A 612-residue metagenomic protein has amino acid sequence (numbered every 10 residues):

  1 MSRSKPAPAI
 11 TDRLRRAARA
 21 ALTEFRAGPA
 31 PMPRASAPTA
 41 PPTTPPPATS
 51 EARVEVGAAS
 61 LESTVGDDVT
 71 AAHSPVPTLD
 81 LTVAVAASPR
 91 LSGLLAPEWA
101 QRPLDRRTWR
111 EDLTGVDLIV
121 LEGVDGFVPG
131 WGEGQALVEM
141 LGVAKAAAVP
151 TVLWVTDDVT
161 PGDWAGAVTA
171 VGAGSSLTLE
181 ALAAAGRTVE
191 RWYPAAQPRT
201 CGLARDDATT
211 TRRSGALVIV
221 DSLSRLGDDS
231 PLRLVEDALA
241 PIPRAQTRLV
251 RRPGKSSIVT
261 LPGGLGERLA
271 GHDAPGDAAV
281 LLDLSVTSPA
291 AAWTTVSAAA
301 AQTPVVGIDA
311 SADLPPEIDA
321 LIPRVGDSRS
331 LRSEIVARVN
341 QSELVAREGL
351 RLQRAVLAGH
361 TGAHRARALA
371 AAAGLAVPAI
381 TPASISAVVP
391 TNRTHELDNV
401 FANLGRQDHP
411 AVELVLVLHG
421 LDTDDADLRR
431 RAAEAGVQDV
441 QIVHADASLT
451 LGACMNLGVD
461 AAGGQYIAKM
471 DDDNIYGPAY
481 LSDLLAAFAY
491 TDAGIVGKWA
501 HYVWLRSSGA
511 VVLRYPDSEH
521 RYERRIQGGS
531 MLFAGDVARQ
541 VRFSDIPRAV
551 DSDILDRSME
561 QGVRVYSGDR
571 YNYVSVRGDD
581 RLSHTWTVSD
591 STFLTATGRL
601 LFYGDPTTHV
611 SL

Functional and structural regions predicted by a protein language model:
R3, T11, A21-F25, P29 (+5 more regions): C-terminal catalytic/acceptor-binding lobe
V65-D80, A84-R187, P262-A270, T287-A291 (+1 more regions): Extended catalytic core of nucleotide-activated donor transferases of GT-like folds
K145-A238, S330, E334-S342, R347 (+4 more regions): Catalytic core of nucleotide-activated saccharide and alditol-phosphate transferases
A184, V259-A358, A368, Y502-V503: Catalytic binding pocket for nucleotide-activated donors in carbohydrate/polymer assembly enzymes
P198-A274, V389, R393-L418: Conserved catalytic-core segment of nucleotide-activated headgroup transferases in glycan assembly
T361-N403: N-proximal low-complexity "stem/linker" segments adjacent to membrane-targeting elements
I467: Short aromatic/hydrophobic "clamp" motif used to bind/position activated sugar donors
A479-A510: Conserved donor NDP-sugar-binding/catalytic core segment of glycosyltransferases
